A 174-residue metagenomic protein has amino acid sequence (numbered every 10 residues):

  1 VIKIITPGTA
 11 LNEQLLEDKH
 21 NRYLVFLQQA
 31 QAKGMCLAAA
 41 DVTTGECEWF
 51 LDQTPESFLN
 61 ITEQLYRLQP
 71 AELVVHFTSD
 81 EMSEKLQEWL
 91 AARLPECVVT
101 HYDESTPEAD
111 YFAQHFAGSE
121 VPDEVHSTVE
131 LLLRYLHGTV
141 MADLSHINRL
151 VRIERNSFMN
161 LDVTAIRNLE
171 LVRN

Functional and structural regions predicted by a protein language model:
V1-N174: Charged catalytic and DNA/RNA-contacting regions of genome-maintenance and nucleic-acid-processing enzymes
